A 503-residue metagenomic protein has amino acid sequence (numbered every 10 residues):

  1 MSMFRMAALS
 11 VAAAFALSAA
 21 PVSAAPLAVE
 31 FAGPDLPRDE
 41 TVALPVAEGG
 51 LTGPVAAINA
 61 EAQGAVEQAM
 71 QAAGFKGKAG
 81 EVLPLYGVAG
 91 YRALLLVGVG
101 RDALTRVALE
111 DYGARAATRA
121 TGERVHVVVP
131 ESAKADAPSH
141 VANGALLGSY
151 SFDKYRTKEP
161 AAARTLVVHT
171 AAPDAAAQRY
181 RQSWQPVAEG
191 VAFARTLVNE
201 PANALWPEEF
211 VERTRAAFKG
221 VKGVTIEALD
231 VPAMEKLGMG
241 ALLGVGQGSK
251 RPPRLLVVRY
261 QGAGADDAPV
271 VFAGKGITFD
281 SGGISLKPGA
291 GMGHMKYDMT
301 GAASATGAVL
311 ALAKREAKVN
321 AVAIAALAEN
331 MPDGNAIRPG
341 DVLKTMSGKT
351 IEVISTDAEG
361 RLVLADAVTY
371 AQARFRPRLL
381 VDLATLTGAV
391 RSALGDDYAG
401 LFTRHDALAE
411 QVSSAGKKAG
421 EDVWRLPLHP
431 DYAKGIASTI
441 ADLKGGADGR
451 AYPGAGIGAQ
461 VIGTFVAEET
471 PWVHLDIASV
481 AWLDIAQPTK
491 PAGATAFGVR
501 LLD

Functional and structural regions predicted by a protein language model:
M1-S23: Gram-negative bacterial Sec-dependent N-terminal signal peptides
R5, A14-A16, G87, A216 (+2 more regions): Generic marker of residues within folded, mature protein domains
R5-A8, L85-G87, K158, G388-V390: Short, flexible, solvent-exposed loop/turn segments with mixed acidic/basic and small polar residues
S10, A16-S18, A192, L256 (+1 more regions): Compositionally biased amphipathic helical and low-complexity segments enriched in hydrophobic
F15-P21, A120, Y155, V221 (+3 more regions): Hydrophobic alpha-helical elements and their junctions with loops/disorder across both membrane and soluble proteins
S23-G276: Short amphipathic alpha-helical segment within the helicase RecA-like ATPase core that mediates nucleic-acid
G80, V211-R215, K219-D503: A generic structural signal for tightly packed, nonpolar segments enriched in small/aliphatic residues
